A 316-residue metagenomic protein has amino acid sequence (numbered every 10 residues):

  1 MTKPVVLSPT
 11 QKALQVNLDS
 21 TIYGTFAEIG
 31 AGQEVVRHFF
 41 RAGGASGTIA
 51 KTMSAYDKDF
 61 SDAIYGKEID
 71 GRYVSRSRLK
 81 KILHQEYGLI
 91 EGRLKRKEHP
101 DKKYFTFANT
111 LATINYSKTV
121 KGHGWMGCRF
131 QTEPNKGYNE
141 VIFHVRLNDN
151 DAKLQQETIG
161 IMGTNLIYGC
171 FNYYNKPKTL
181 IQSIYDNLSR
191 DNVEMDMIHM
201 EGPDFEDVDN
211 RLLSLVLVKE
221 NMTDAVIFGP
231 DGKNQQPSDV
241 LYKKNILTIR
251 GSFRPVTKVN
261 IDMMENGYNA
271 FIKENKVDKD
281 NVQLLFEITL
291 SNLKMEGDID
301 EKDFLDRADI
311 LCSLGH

Functional and structural regions predicted by a protein language model:
M1-H316: Nucleotidyltransferase catalytic core that binds NTPs
